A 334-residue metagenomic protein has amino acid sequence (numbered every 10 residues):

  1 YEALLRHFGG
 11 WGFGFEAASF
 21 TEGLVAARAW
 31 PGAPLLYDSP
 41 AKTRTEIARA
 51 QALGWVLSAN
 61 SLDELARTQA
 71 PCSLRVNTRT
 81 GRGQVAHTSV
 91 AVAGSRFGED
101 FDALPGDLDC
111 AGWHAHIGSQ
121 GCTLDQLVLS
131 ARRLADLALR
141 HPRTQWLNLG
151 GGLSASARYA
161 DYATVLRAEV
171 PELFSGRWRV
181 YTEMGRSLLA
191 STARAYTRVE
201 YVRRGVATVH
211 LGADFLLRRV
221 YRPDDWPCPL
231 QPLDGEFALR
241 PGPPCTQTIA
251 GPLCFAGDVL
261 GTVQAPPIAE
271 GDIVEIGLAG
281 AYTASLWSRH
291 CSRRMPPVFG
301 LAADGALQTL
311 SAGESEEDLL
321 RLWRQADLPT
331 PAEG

Functional and structural regions predicted by a protein language model:
Y1-N148, R158-A160, E169-G176: Active-site-proximal beta-alpha core segment in soluble small-molecule metabolic enzymes
R28, A48, H87, Q126 (+5 more regions): A generic "cationic amphipathic patch" detector
W55-A59, A70-C72, G151, D318-P329: Electropositive, surface-exposed helix/loop patches at the edges of structured domains that serve as adaptable
V76-T80, I117-G121, L153, R186-L188 (+2 more regions): Glycine-rich beta-alpha junction loops
T123-V128, A155-V165, S191-Y201, G261-Q264: Short glycine/threonine-rich loop-to-helix capping motif typified by GTGT followed within a few residues by an Asp-Pro
Y159-R167, S292-F299: C-terminal helical cap(s) of enzyme catalytic domains, especially alpha/beta-barrels
R179-G334: Charged (often Lys/Glu-rich) extended helix/loop segments that serve as interaction or gating elements
